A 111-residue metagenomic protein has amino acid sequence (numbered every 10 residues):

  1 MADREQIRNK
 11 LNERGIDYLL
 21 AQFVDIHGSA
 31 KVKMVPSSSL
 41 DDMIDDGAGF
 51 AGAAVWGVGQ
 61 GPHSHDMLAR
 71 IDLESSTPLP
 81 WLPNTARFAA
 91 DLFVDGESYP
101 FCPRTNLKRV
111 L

Functional and structural regions predicted by a protein language model:
M1-L111: ATP/Mg2+-dependent ligation/transfer catalytic cores
